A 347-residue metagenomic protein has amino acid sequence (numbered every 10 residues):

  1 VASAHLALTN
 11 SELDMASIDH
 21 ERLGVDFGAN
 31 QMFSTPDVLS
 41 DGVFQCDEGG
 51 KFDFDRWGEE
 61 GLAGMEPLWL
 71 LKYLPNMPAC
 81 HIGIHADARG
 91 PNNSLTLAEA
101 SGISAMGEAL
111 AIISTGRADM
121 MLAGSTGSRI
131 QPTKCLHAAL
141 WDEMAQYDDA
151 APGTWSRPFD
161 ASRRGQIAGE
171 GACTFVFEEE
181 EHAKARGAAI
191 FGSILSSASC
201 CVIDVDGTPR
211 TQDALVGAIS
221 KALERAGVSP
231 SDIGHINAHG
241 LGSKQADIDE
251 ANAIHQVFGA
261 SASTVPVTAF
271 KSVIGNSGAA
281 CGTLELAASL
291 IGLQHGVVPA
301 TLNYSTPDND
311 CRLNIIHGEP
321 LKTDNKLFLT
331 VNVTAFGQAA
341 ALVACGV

Functional and structural regions predicted by a protein language model:
V1, I18-H20, W69-P75, S94-G102 (+4 more regions): Active-site nucleophile and cofactor-binding loops and adjacent substrate-binding regions of central metabolic enzymes
V1-A86, G90-N92, G127-C135, P230-A246: Conserved beta-ketoacyl condensing-enzyme motif
V1-L13, P75-A79, G83-A86, N92-G127 (+4 more regions): Active-site-proximal alpha-helical scaffold in enzymes
D19-H20, A226, P230-D232, S263 (+1 more regions): Flexible, low-complexity linker/loop segments at domain and module junctions
S34-K51, I113-T115, C135-D148, A214 (+2 more regions): A glycine- and small-aliphatic-rich helix-loop capping segment at beta-alpha/alpha-beta transitions that lines
D47-M65, G107, A111, T115 (+2 more regions): Glycine-/small-residue-rich "gating" segment that lines the acyl/pantetheine channel and substrate pocket
R117-R164, S197-R210, G240-I248, T264-N314: Acyl-CoA/ACP chain-elongation machinery
D149-V228, G234-H235, V347: Condensing-enzyme catalytic core mediating Claisen C-C bond formation in acyl metabolism
